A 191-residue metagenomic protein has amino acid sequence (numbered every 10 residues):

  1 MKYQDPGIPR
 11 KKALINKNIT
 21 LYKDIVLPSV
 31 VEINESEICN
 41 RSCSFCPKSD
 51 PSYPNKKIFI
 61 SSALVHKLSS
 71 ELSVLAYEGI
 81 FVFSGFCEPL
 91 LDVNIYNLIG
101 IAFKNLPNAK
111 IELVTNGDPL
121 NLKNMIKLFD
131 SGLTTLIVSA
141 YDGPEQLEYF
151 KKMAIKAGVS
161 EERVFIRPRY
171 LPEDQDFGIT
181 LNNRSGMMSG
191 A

Functional and structural regions predicted by a protein language model:
M1-S29, R41: Flexible, acidic/Gly-rich N-terminal and inter-domain linker regions that tether and position cofactor-handling modules
I25-A191: Conserved glycine-rich "GG(E/T)P / GGGxP" loop and the immediately following alpha-helix in the radical SAM core
